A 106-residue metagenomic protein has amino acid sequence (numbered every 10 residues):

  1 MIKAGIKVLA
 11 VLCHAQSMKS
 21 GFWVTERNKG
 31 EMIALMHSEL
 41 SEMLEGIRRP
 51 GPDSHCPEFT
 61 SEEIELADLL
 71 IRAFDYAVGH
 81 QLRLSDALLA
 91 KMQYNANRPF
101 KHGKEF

Functional and structural regions predicted by a protein language model:
M1-F106: Flexible "arm" and connector segments at domain edges
